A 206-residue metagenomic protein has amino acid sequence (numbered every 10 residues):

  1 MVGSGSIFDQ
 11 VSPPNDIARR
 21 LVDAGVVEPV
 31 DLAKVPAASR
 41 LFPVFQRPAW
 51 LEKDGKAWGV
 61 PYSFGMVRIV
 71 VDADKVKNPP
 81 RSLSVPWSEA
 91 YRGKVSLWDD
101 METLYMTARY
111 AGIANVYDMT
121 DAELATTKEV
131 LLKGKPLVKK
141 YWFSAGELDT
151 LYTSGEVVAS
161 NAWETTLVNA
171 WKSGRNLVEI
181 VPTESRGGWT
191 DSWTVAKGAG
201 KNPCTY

Functional and structural regions predicted by a protein language model:
M1, A18, L148-L151, L167 (+1 more regions): Short, hydrophobic alpha-helical packing/hinge segments within bilobed ligand-binding/sensory domains
M1, A38-Q46, G188-W193: Short, charged, surface-exposed secondary-structure boundary motifs
M1-D9: Periplasmic binding protein-like
F8, S12-T153: Extracytoplasmic ligand-binding site segments that recognize negatively charged/polar headgroups
F8-S12, Y141, V158-W163, E179: Paired acidic/hydrophobic, glycine-rich loop segments that form the ligand-binding mouth/hinge of periplasmic-binding
I17-V22, T153, A159-N176: A ligand-binding cleft/hinge motif common to bilobed small-molecule-binding domains
A125-G134, S173-K197: Periplasmic-binding protein-like
A196-Y206: Extended ligand-binding regions for polar small-molecule ligands
